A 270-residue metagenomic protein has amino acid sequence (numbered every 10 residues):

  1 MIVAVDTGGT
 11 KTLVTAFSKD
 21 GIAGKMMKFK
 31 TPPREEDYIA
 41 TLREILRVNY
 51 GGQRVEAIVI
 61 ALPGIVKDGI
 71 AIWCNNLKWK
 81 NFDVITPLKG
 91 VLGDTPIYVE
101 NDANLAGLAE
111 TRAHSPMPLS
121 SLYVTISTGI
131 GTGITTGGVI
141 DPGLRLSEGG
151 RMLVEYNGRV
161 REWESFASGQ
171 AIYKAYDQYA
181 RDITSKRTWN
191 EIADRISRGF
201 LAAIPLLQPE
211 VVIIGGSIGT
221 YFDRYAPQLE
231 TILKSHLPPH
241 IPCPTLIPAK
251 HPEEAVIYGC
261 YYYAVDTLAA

Functional and structural regions predicted by a protein language model:
M1-A57, V66-D68, L88-I97, A109-L122 (+1 more regions): ATP-binding/phosphotransfer module of carbohydrate and carboxylate kinases, centering on a glycine-rich
D6, V59-P63, Y123-G129, G133: Short beta-strand segments
K11, L105, T128-G131: Conserved A3 ("GATE") glycine/threonine-rich loop of ANL adenylate-forming enzymes
G21-K25, I140-R145: Beta-strand initiation motifs
A71-N81: A charged helix-plus-loop insertion that forms the helical arch/lid used to bind and gate nucleic-acid substrates
V99-A103: Short loop/edge segments at beta-strand edges and connector loops that shape dinucleotide/nucleotide cofactor-binding
T136: A cytosolic small-molecule/anion-sensing beta-strand core signal
S147-G149: Structural signature of FAD isoalloxazine-binding scaffolds in flavoprotein oxidoreductases
